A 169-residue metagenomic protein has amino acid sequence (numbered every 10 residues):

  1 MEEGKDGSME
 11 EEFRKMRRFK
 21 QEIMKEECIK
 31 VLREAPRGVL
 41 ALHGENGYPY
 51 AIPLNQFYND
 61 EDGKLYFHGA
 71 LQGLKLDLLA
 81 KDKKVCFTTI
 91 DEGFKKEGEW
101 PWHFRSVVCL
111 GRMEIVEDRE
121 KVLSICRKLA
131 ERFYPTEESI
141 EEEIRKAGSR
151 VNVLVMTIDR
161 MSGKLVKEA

Functional and structural regions predicted by a protein language model:
E2-F19, F94-A169: Charged, gly/pro-rich active-site loop segments
S8, K20, I29, L74-D77 (+1 more regions): Anion-coordinating catalytic cores for phosphoryl-, nucleotidyl-, and glycosidic chemistry
E11-V39: Short, basic/aromatic recognition patches
V31-L32, L78-L79, L129, M156: A generic structural signal for nonpolar/aromatic side chains embedded in well-ordered alpha-helices
A35-L71, F87-T88: Short beta-strand segments
V39, Y66, C86, L110 (+1 more regions): Beta-strand secondary-structure signal
E61-G63, K83, D159-M161: Beta-strand-connecting loop/turn residues
H68, L74-P101: Helix-adjacent hinge/juxtasegments
